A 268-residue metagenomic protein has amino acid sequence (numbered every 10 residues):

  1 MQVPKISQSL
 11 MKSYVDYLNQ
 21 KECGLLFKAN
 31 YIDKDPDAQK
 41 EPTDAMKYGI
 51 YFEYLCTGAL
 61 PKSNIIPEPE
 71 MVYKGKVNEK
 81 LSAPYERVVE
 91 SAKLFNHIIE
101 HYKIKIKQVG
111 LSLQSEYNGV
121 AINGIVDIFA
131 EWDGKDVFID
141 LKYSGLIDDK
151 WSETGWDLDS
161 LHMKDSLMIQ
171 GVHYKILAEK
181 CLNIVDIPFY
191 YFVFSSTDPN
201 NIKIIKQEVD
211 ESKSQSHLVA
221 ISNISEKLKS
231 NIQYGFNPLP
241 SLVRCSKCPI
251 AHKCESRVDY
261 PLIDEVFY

Functional and structural regions predicted by a protein language model:
M1-V126, R244: Metal-dependent nuclease catalytic cores that hydrolyze phosphodiester bonds in DNA/RNA, characterized by
E41, V77-K80, K150-D165, Q207-S212: Short histidine-centered catalytic/ligand-binding loop motif
C56-L60, Y143-L146, E179-N183: Hydrophobic/aromatic-lined pockets within catalytic cores
I66, D148-S152, V185-V193: Short acidic alpha-helical/loop segments enriched in Asp/Glu that coordinate divalent cations
S82-K93, M163-M168, H173-Y268: Metal-dependent nuclease catalytic regions and adjoining charged, substrate-binding loops involved in nucleic-acid end
E100-K105, A130-F138, A178-I187: Secondary-structure boundary elements
G110-I169: Non-catalytic protein-protein interaction segments used by genome-maintenance enzymes to assemble and couple activities
